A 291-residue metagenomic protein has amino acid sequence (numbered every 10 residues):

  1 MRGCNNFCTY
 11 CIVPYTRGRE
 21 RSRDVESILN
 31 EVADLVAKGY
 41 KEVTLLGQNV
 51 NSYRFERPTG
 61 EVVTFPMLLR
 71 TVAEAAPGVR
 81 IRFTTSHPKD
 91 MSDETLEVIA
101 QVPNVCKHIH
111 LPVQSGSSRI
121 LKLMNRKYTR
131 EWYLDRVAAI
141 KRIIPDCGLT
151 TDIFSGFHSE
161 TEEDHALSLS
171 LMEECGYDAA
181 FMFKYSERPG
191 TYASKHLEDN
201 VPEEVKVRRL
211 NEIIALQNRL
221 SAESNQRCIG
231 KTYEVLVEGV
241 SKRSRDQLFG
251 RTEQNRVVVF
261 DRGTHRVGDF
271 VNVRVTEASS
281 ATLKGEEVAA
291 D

Functional and structural regions predicted by a protein language model:
M1-E26: Canonical Radical SAM [4Fe-4S] cluster-binding loop centered on the CxxxCxxC motif and its immediate flanking residues
M1-T9, A33-A37, K41-T44, V235: N-terminal pre-triad scaffold of radical SAM enzymes
C8, I28, L45, F83 (+7 more regions): Conserved, mostly hydrophobic/aromatic
A37-E163, E173: Conserved SAM/AdoMet-binding glycine-rich loop
E163-I213: C-terminal, non-catalytic macromolecule-binding modules
A193-D291: Terminal RNA-binding accessory module
